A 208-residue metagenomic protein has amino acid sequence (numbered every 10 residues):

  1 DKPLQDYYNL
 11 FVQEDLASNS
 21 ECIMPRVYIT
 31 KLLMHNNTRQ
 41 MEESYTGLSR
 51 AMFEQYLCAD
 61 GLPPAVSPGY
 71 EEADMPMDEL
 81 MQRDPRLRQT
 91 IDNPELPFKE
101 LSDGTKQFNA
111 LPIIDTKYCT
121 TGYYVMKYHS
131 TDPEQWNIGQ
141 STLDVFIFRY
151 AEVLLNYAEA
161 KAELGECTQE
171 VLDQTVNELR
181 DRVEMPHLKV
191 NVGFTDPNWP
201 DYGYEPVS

Functional and structural regions predicted by a protein language model:
D1-R39, P68-S208: Acidic/polar-rich alpha-helix caps and helix-coil junctions
E42-A65, A110-Y118: Short, cationic low-complexity segments
